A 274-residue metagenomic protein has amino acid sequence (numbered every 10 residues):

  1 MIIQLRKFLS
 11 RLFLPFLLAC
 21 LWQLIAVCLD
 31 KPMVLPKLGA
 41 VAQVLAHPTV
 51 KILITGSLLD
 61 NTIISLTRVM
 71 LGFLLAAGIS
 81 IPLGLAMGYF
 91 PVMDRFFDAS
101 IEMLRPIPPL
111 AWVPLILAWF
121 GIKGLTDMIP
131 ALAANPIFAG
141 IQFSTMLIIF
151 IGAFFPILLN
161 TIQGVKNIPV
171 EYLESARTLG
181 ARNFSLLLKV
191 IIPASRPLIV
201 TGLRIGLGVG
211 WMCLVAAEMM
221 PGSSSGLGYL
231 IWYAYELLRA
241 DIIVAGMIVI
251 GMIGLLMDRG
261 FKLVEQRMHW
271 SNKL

Functional and structural regions predicted by a protein language model:
I2, C28-L74: Periplasmic/extracellular loop-to-transmembrane helix junction in inner-membrane transport proteins
R6-L29: N-terminal signal-anchor transmembrane alpha helix
F8, L24, L85, V92-A99 (+5 more regions): Membrane-spanning helices that line or support transport/gating and their immediate boundary helices in channels
L71-I101: Transmembrane-helix boundary motif in ABC transporter permease subunits
E102-P156, Q163: Generic hydrophobic transmembrane alpha-helix motif, especially the helices
A133, K166, R204, V244-L274: C-terminal transmembrane helix and the adjacent membrane-cytosol boundary/short C-terminal tail of inner/organellar
I151, N183-V215, A245, F261: Transmembrane alpha-helices
N160-I199, G228: Short cytoplasmic-facing helical segments at TM-TM junctions of multi-pass membrane proteins
